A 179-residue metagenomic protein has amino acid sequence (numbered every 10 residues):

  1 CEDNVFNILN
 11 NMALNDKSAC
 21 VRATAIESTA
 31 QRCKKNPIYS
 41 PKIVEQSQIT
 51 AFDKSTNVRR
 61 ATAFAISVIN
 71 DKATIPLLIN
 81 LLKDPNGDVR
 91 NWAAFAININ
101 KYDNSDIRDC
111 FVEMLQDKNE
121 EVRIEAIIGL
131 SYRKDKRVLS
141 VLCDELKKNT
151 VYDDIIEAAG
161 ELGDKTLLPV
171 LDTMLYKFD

Functional and structural regions predicted by a protein language model:
C1-E2, N11-M12, C20-I38, I49 (+8 more regions): Structural detector for internal amphipathic alpha-helices that build alpha-solenoid repeat scaffolds
E2-F6, S40-V44, I75, I107-R108 (+2 more regions): Core helices of alpha-solenoid repeat scaffolds
K17-S18, K54-S55, P85-N86, K118-N119 (+2 more regions): Short inter-helical turns and helix N-cap capping residues of alpha-solenoid HEAT/ARM repeat scaffolds
K42-S47, C110, V141, K147-T150 (+1 more regions): Alpha-helical scaffold repeats of the Armadillo/HEAT/TPR superfamily
